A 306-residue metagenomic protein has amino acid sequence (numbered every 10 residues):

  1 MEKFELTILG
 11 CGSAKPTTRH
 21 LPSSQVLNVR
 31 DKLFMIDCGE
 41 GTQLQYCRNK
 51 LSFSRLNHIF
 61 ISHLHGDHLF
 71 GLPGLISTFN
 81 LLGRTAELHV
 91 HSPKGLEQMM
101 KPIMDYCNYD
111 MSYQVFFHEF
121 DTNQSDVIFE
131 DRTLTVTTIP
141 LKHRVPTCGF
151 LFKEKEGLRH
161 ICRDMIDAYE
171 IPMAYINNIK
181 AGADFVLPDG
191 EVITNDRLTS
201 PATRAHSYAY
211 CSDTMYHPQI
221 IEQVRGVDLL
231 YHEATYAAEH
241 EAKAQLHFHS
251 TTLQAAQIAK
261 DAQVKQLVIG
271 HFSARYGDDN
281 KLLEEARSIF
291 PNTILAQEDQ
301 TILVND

Functional and structural regions predicted by a protein language model:
M1-N49, T85-E87, F150-F152, R159 (+2 more regions): Conserved beta-strand hairpin/beta-sheet module of binuclear metal-dependent hydrolase folds, prominently
R30, L56, L82-E87, D261-V268: Short, surface-exposed connector motifs at secondary-structure boundaries
I36-G39, L56-L64, P93, A209-T214 (+3 more regions): Active-site neighborhood of phospho(di)ester-bond hydrolases with catalytic His/Asp-centered motifs
G41-H91, E119-D121: Active-site metal-binding motif and surrounding structural segment of the metallo-beta-lactamase
Y46, L72, M100-I103, I220 (+1 more regions): Hydrophobic packing residues within well-ordered alpha-helices of enzyme cores
L88, G277-Q300: Short acidic, glycine/proline-enriched helix-loop-strand junctions
C107-F120: A glycine-rich helix N-cap at a beta->alpha junction
D121-I269, D278-I289, N305-D306: Metal-dependent phosphodiesterase/nuclease catalytic metal-binding core
